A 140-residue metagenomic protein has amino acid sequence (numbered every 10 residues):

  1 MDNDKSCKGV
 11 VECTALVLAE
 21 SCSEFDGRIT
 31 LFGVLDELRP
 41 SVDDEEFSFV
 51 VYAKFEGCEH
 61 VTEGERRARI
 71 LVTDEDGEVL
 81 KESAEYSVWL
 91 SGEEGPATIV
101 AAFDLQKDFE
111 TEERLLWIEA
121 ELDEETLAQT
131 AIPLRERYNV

Functional and structural regions predicted by a protein language model:
M1-D44: Short, compositionally biased P/S/T/A/G/V-rich stretches that sit at domain boundaries
G27-H60, T98-A102: Contiguous beta-strand segments within globular domains
D44, V61, E94, F109-T111: Surface-exposed coil/turn segments at beta-strand junctions on protein surfaces, enriched
Y52-E56, R69-L71, A102-D104, E119-E121: Residue-level recognition of well-ordered beta-strand positions that form the cores of beta-sheet-rich folds across
G64-L80, A120: Extended low-complexity, serine/threonine- and proline-enriched intrinsically disordered segments
D76-E85, T126-A128: Surface-exposed loop/edge segments in extracytoplasmic proteins
A84-Q106: A beta-strand/beta-hairpin structural motif
A102-V140: Mixed-charge, glycine-accented linear interaction segment located at domain edges/termini
